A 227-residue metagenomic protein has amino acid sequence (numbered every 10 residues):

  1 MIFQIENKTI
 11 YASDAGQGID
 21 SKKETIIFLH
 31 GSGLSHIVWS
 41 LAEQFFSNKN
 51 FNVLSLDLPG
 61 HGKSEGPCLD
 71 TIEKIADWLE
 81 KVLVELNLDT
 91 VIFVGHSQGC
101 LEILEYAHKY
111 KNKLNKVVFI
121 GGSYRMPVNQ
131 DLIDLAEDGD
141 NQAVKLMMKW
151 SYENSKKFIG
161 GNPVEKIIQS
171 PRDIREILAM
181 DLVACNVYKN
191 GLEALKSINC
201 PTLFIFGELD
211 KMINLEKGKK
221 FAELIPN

Functional and structural regions predicted by a protein language model:
K8-E65: Conserved HGGG/HGGXW glycine-rich cap/lid loop of the alpha/beta-hydrolase fold
H30-S32, V91, G95-S97, G207: Conserved alpha/beta-hydrolase "nucleophile elbow" surrounding the catalytic nucleophile
D57, I92, N115-V118: Residue in the alpha/beta-hydrolase core beta-strand immediately N-terminal to the catalytic nucleophile
K74-V91: Conserved acidic catalytic loop of the alpha/beta-hydrolase fold
L101-K145: Flexible "cap/lid" loop of the alpha/beta hydrolase fold
P127, D134-S197: Conserved alpha/beta-hydrolase catalytic His-Asp/Glu region
I198, F204-F206, D210: Short beta-strand/loop motif that positions the catalytic acidic residue of the alpha/beta-hydrolase fold
C200, N214-E223: Short alpha-helix in the alpha/beta-hydrolase fold that links the catalytic acid
